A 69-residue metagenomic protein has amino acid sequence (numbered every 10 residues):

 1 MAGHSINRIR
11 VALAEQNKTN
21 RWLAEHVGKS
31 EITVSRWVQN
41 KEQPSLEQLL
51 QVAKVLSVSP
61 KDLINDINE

Functional and structural regions predicted by a protein language model:
M1-T19: A short, Lys/Arg-rich alpha-helix, primarily the initiator
R8-I9, S35, E42: Helix-turn-helix-like N-terminal two-helix hairpins of bacterial/phage DNA-binding regulators
L13, A24, A53: The alpha-helix within a helix-turn-helix
A14, G28, Q39-K41, N68: Residue-level detection of the helix-turn-helix DNA-binding "recognition helix"
N17-R36: Short alpha-helical DNA-recognition segment
K18, P44-E47: Residue-level signal for the short linker/turn that defines the boundary of a DNA-recognition helix
E47-D62: DNA major-groove recognition helix of helix-turn-helix/homeodomain DNA-binding modules
D62-E69: Short amphipathic recognition helices of helix-turn-helix/homeodomain-type DNA-binding modules
